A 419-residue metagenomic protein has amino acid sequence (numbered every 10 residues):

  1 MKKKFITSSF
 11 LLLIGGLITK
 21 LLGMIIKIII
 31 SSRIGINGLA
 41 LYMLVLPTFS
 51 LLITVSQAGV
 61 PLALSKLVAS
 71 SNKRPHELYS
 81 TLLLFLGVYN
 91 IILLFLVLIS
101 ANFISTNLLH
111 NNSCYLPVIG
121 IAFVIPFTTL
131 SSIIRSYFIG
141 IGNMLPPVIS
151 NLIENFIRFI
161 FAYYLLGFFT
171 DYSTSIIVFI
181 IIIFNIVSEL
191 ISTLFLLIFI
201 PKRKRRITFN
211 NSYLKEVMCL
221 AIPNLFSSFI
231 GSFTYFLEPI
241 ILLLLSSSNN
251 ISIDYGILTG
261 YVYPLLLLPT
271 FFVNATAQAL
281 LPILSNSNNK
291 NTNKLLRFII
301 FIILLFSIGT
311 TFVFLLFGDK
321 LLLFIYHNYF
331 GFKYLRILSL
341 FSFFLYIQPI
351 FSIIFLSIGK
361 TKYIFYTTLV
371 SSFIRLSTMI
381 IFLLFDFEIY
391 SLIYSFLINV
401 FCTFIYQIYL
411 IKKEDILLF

Functional and structural regions predicted by a protein language model:
M1-K2, T174-I182, L197-G231, K413-F419: Interhelical loop/hinge segments that connect adjacent transmembrane helices in multipass membrane
K4-L62, L94, L98, V124 (+3 more regions): Signature of the first transmembrane helix
L12-G16, S50, L86, G120-I121 (+10 more regions): Residue-level signature of transmembrane alpha-helical cores of multipass secondary-active transporters and flippases
Q57-N72, L266-K290: Helix-loop junctions and terminal segments of transmembrane helices in multi-pass membrane transport/translocation
A58-N102, K290-T310: Membrane-water interface segments that mark the loop-to-transmembrane alpha-helix transition
I92-N112, F169, G309-N328, F332: Short membrane-interface helical motifs at transmembrane helix boundaries in multi-pass membrane transporters
F127-S150, L340-L369: Membrane-interface junctions at transmembrane-helix termini in multi-pass inner-membrane proteins
I141-P146, F156-L194, G359-K362, S372-I405 (+2 more regions): Membrane-interface helix-loop junctions in multi-pass transport and translocation proteins
